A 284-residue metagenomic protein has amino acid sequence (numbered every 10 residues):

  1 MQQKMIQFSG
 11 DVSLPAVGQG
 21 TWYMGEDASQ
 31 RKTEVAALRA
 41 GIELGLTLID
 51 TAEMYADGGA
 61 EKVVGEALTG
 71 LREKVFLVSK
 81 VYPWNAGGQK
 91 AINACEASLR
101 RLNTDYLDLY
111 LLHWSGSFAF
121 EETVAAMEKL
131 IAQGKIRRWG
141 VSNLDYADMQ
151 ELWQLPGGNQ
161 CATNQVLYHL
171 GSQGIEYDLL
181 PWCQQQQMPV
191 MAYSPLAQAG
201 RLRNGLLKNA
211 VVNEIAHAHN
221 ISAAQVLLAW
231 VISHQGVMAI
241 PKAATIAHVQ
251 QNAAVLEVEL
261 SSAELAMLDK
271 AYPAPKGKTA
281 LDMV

Functional and structural regions predicted by a protein language model:
M1-V75, M283-V284: N-terminal binding-site loop/beta-alpha segment at the start of enzyme catalytic domains that lines or forms
F8-S9, E43, G65-E73, E96-T104 (+3 more regions): Acidic (Asp/Glu)-rich catalytic clusters
V12-V17, G45-L48, R72-V75, T104-D108 (+4 more regions): Short, well-ordered coil/turn segments that N-cap beta-strands
G20-K32, S79-Q89, H113, F118: Active-site mouth loops of central-metabolism enzymes
A28-G41, G87-L102, E122, M149-Q150: Short, acidic/polar
K74-A86, L109-H113, N143, V166-Y168: A short, structured active-site edge motif that brings together acidic residues
L102-F118: Active-site groove signature of glycoside hydrolases
S115-V284: Beta/alpha (TIM)-barrel catalytic core signal, keyed to glycine-rich beta->alpha loops juxtaposed to Asp/Glu that bind
